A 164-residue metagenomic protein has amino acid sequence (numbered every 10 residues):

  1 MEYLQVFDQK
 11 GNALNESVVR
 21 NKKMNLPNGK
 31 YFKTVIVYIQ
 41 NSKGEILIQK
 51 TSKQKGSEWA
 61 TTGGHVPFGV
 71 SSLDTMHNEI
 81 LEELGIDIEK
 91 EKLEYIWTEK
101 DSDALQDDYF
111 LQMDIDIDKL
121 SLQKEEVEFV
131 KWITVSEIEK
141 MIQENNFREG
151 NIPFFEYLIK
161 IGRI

Functional and structural regions predicted by a protein language model:
M1-I36, S42: Acidic, metal-coordinating catalytic segment for phosphate/diphosphate chemistry, firing primarily on the Nudix
E2, K33-V35, T62, L105-D107 (+1 more regions): Residues that flank catalytic or metal-binding motifs in active/ligand-binding sites
K10, K43, S52-K53, D101 (+1 more regions): Short, flexible active-site-adjacent loop segments at beta-strand->alpha-helix junctions, enriched in small/polar
L26-K30, K50, L120-Q123, I142: Short histidine-centered beta-strand/loop micro-motifs that create catalytic or ligand/metal-coordination sites
F32-H65: A glycine-rich, hydrophobic loop/mini-helix early in the fold
I48, A60-E94: The catalytic Nudix box helix
G56-W59, F68, Y95-I164: Nudix hydrolase/Nudix homology domain
